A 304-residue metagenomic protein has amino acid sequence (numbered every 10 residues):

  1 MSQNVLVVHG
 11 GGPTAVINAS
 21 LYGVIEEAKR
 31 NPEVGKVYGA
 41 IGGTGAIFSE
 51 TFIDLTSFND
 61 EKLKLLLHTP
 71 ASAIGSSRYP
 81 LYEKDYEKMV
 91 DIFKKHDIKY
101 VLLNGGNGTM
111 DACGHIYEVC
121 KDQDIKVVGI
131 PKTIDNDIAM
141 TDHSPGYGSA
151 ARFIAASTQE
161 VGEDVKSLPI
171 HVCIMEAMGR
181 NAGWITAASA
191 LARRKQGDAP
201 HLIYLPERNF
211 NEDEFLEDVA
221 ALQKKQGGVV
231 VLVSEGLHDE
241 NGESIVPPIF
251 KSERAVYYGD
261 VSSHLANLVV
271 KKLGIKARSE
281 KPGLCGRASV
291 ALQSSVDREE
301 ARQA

Functional and structural regions predicted by a protein language model:
M1-T51: N-terminal phosphate-binding or glycine-rich loops at protein starts, especially the Walker A/P-loop of NTPases
N4-T14, S72-S76, K99-N104, V172-A177 (+1 more regions): Short glycine-rich or small-residue beta-strand-to-loop segments that form or flank ligand, phosphate, metal/Fe-S
N4-V8, L65-S76, K132-D142, S167-H171 (+1 more regions): Gly-rich Lys/Arg/Thr-decorated short loops/hinges at beta-loop-alpha junctions or inter-strand turns that position
G10-G12, A40-G45, R78-Y79, G106-N107 (+4 more regions): Short, ordered loop/turn segments at secondary-structure junctions
T14-V24, I47-F48, Y82-E87, G106-H115 (+5 more regions): Short glycine/serine/threonine-rich phosphate/pyrophosphate-binding segments that cradle anionic phosphate groups
I47-K99, G108-M110, I134, P145-R152 (+1 more regions): Glycine-rich oxoanion-binding loops at beta->alpha junctions
L103-G105, D111-H115, V119-C120, D124 (+1 more regions): Accessory alpha-helical/coil subdomains and C-terminal extensions that flank or cap enzyme catalytic cores
V269-A304: C-terminal active-site/capping subdomain that shapes the small-molecule cofactor and substrate pocket of enzyme
